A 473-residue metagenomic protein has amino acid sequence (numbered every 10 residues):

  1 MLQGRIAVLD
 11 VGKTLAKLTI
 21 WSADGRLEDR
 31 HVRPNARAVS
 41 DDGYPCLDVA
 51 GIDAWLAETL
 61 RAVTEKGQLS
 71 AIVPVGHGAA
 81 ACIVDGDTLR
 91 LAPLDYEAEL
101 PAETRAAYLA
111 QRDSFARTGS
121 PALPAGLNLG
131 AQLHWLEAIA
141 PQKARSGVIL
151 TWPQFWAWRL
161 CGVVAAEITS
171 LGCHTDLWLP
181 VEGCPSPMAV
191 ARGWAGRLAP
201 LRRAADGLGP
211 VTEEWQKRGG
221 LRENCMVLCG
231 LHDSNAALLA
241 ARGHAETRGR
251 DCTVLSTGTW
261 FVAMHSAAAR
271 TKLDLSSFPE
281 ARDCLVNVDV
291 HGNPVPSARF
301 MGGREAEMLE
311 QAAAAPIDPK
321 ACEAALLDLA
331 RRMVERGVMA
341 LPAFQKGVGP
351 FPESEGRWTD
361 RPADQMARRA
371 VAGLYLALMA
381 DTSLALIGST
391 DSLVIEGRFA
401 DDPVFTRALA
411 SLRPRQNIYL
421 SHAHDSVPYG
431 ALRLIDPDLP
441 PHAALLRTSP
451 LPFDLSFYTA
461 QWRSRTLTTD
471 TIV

Functional and structural regions predicted by a protein language model:
M1-P93, R145, Q216-C229, D391 (+4 more regions): N-terminal glycine/serine-rich phosphate-binding loop of ATP-dependent small-molecule kinases, especially carbohydrate
V8, K17, L109-A122, A131-S146 (+6 more regions): Active-site core segments that coordinate phosphate-bearing ligands/cofactors across diverse enzyme families
R33-R37, E97-E99, A199: A short acidic/small-residue loop/turn micro-motif
T64-G130: Active-site phosphate-binding/coordination module
I72, A166-G172: Nucleotide/phosphate-binding loop and acidic/charged catalytic motifs in nucleotide-binding or -utilizing enzymes
L91, S170-L177: Glycine-rich phosphate-binding loop of ATP-grasp-fold ATP-dependent ligases
V181, A204-L208: Short beta-strand to alpha-helix junction loop
